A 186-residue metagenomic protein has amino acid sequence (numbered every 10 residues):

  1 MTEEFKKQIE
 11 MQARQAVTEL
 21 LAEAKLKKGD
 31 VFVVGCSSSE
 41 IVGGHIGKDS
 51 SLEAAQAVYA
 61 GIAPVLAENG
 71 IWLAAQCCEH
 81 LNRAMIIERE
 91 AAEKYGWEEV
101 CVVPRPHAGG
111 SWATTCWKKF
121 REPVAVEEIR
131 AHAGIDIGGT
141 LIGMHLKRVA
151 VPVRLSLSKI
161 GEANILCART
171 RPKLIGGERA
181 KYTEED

Functional and structural regions predicted by a protein language model:
M1-F32, L52-V65: N-terminal glycine-/serine-/threonine-rich phosphate-binding loop
E4, G29, V42, A67-G70 (+3 more regions): Non-catalytic beta/alpha edge segments that cap or flank active sites
T18, A22-K25, A63-I71, W117-A125 (+1 more regions): Generic secondary-structure signature for well-ordered alpha-helical cores
A24-L26, A108, R154-K159: Solvent-exposed alpha-helices and their adjacent loops that cap or buttress functional pockets in soluble metabolic
D30-G35, L73-A74: Short glycine-rich phosphate-binding loop at a beta-alpha junction
I41-I46, S50-A57, P64-R83, A108: Active-site histidine-anchored catalytic micro-motif
N69-H132, I137-G138: Ligand-binding beta-strand-loop-alpha-helix segment within the catalytic cores of soluble metabolic enzymes
T114, K118-D186: Glycine-rich, aromatic-bearing surface loops/beta-hairpins
